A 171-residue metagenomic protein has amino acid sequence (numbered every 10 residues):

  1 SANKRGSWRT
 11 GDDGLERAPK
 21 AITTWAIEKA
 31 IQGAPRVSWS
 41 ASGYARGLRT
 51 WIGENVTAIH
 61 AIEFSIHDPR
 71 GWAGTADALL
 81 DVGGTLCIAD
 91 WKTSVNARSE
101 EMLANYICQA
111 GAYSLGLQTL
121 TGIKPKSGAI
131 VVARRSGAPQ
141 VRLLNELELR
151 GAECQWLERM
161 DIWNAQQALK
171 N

Functional and structural regions predicted by a protein language model:
S1-A73: Metal-dependent nuclease catalytic cores that hydrolyze phosphodiester bonds in DNA/RNA, characterized by
A61-Q166: Mg2+/Mn2+-dependent nuclease catalytic core
L169-N171: Glycine- and charge-rich intrinsically disordered segments
